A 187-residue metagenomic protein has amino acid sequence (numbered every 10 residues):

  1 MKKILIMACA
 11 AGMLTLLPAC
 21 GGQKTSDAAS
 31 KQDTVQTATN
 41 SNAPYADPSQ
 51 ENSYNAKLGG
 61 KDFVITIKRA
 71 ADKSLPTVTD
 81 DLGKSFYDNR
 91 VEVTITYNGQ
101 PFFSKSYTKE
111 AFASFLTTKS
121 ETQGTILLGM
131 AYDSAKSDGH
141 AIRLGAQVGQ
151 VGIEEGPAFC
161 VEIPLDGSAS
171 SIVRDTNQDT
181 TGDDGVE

Functional and structural regions predicted by a protein language model:
M1-G12: Bacterial N-terminal signal peptides that target proteins for export
T15-A19: C-terminal motif of bacterial Sec signal peptides marking the signal peptidase cleavage site
C20-K24: Bacterial signal peptide processing site
S30-Y45: The feature marks either
S41-A131: Surface-exposed acidic loop/strand-edge motifs in secreted or periplasmic proteins that form small linear binding
N89-I95, F159-D166: Beta-propeller blade signature
T118-A158, P164: Acidic, glycine-rich flexible loop segments
D166-E187: Short, low-complexity, Pro/Ser/Thr/Gly-rich segments in the mature regions of secreted, periplasmic
